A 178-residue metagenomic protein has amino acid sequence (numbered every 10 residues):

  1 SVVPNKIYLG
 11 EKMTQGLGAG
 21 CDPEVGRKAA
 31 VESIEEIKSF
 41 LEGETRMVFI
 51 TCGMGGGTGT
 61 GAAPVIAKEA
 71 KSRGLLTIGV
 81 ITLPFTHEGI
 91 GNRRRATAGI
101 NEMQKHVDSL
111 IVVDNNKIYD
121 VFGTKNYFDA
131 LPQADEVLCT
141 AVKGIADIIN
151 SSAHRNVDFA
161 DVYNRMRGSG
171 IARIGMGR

Functional and structural regions predicted by a protein language model:
S1-R178: Tubulin/FtsZ superfamily GTPase core signature
